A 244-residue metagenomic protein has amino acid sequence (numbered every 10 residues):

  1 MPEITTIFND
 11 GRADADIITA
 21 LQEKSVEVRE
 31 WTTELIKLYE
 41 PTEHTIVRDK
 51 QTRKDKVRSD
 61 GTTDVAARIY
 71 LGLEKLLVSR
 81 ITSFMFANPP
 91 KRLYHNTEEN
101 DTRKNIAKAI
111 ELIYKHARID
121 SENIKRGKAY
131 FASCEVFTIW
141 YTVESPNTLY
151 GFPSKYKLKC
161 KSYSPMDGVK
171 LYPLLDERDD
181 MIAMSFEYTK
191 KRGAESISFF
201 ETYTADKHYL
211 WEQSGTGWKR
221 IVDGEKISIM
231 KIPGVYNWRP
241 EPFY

Functional and structural regions predicted by a protein language model:
M1-M166, L175-D179: Extended, helix-rich architectural segments
S133, Y141-Y244: Structured, contiguous alpha/beta core segments that scaffold functional sites
